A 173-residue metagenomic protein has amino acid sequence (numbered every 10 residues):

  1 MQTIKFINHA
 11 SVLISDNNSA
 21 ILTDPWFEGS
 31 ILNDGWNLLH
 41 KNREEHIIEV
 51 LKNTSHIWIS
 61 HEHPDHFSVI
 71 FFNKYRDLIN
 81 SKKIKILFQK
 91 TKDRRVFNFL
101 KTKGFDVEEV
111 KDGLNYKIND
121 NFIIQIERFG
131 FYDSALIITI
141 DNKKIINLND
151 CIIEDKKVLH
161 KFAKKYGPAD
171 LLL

Functional and structural regions predicted by a protein language model:
M1-V50, Y132-D150: Conserved beta-strand hairpin/beta-sheet module of binuclear metal-dependent hydrolase folds, prominently
A10, G29-S30, E62-F67, K92-V96 (+3 more regions): Active-site environment of divalent metal-dependent phosphoester hydrolases
S19-W58, E62, V69-D77, I153-G167: Pre-active-site segment of Zn-dependent metallo-hydrolases
I57, I86, L172: Receiver (REC) domain switch-region micro-motif
I70, F129-L173: Active-site-proximal loop/helix segments of hydrolase catalytic cores
N80: Acidic/histidine-rich, surface-exposed loop or edge segments in extracytoplasmic proteins
K83-N142: Metallo-beta-lactamase
